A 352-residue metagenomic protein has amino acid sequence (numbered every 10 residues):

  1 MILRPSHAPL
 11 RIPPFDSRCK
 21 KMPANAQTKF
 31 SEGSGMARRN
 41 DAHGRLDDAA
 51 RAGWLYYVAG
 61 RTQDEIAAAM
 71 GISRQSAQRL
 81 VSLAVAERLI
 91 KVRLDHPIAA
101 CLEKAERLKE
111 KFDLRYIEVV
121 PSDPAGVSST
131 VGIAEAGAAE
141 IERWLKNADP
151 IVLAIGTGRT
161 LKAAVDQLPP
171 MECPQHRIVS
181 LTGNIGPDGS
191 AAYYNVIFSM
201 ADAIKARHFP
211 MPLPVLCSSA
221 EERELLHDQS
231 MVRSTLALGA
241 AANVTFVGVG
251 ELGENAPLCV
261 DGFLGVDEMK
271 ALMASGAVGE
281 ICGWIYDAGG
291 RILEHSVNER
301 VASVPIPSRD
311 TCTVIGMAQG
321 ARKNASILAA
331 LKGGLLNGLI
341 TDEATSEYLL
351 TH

Functional and structural regions predicted by a protein language model:
M1-R39: Short, intrinsically disordered or compositionally biased N-terminal tails of bacterial proteins
T28-G53, Y57-G71, S76-S82, R88-L94 (+1 more regions): Conserved phosphate- and dinucleotide-binding cores of soluble alpha/beta proteins, encompassing both enzyme active
R38-H43, L80-A154, D166-P174, N184-Y193: HTH-adjacent hinge/linker in prokaryotic transcriptional regulators
A52, I133, G137-I141, A164 (+2 more regions): Generic hydrophobic alpha-helical segments
M70-G71, I151-T157: A short, small-residue-rich loop immediately preceding and capping a beta-strand
I155-T160, Q319: Glycine-rich beta-strand-to-loop/alpha-helix junction loops that act as flexible
T160-M171, P257-D267: Short Gly/Thr/Asp-enriched flexible loops that form oxyanion-binding sites at enzyme active sites
